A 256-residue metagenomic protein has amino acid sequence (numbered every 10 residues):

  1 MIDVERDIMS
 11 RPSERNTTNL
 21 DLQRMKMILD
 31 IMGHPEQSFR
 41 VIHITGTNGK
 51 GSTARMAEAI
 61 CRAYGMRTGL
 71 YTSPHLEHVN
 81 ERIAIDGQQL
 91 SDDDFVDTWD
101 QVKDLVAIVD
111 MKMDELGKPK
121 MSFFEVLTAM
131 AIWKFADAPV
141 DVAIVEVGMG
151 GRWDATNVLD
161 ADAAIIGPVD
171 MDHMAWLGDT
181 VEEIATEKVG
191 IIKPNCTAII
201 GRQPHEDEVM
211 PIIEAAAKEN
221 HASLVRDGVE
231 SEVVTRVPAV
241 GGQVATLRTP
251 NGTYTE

Functional and structural regions predicted by a protein language model:
M1-L20, V145-M149, D162-W176: N-terminal-biased segments
M1-N48, S52-R67, L76-H78, I199-I200 (+1 more regions): N-terminal leader/targeting and accessory segments in enzymes
T18, L22, K26-D30, H34-Q37 (+4 more regions): ATP-dependent carboxylate-amine ligase catalytic core
I44, L76, G150, S231-V233: Positions that flank functional sites
I44-T47, G51, T128, I144 (+2 more regions): Buried hydrophobic positions in well-ordered alpha/beta secondary-structure cores of metabolic enzymes
R82, T255-E256: Well-ordered beta-strand positions in beta-sheet-rich domains
V109-L116, P139-E146, A161-T255: Acidic, Mg2+-coordinating active-site environments of NTP-dependent enzymes
